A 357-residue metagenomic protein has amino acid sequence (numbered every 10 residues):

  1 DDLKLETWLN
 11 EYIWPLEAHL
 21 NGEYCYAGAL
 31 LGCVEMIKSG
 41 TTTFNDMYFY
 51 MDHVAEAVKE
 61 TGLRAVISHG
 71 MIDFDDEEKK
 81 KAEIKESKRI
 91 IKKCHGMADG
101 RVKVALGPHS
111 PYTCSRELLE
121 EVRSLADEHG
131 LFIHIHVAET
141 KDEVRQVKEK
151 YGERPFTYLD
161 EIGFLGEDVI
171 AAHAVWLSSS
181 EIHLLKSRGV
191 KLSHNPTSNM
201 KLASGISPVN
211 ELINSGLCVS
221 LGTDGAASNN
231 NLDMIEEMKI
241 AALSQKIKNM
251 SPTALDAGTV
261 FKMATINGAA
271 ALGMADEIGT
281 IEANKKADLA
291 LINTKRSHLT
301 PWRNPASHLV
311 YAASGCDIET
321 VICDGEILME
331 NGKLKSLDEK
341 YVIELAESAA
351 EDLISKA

Functional and structural regions predicted by a protein language model:
D1-G62, E86-M97, E347-S355: Alpha-helical scaffold segments that flank or form the walls of functional sites
D1-Y26, T61-D76, K81-I84, K141-D168 (+3 more regions): Active-site gating loops and adjacent loop-to-helix segments of metal-dependent hydrolytic enzymes
S39-T41, L63, G130, G189-V190: A structural motif
G40, V58, L106, H136 (+10 more regions): Divalent metal-coordination and catalytic microenvironments
H53-W176, S180: Metal-coordinating catalytic core of metallo-dependent amide/deamination hydrolases
E161-D168, N210-R296, A312-A313: His/Asp/Glu-enriched, well-ordered alpha-helical/loop segment that forms or immediately abuts the divalent-metal
K201-A203: Helical hairpin unit composed of two closely spaced alpha helices linked by a short loop
K262-A357: Active-site microenvironment of metallo-dependent hydrolases
